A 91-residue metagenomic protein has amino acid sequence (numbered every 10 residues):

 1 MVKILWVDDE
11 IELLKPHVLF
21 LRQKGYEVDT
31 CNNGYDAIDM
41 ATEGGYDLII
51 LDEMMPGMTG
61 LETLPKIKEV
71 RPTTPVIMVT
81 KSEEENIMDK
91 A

Functional and structural regions predicted by a protein language model:
D8: Conserved acidic carboxylate
I11-D29: Two-component/phosphorelay signaling modules centered on CheY-like receiver
N32-D36, T59-E62: Acidic catalytic/metal-coordinating carboxylates
D39, L61-P72: Short amphipathic alpha-helix used as the core "switch/output" element in two-component signaling
G45-I50: Active-site beta3 strand of CheY-like receiver
M55: Receiver (REC) domain active-site loop signature in two-component systems and cognate sites in sensor histidine kinases
E62, E83-A91: Alpha4 helix (beta4-alpha4-beta5 surface) of REC/receiver domains from two-component response regulators
